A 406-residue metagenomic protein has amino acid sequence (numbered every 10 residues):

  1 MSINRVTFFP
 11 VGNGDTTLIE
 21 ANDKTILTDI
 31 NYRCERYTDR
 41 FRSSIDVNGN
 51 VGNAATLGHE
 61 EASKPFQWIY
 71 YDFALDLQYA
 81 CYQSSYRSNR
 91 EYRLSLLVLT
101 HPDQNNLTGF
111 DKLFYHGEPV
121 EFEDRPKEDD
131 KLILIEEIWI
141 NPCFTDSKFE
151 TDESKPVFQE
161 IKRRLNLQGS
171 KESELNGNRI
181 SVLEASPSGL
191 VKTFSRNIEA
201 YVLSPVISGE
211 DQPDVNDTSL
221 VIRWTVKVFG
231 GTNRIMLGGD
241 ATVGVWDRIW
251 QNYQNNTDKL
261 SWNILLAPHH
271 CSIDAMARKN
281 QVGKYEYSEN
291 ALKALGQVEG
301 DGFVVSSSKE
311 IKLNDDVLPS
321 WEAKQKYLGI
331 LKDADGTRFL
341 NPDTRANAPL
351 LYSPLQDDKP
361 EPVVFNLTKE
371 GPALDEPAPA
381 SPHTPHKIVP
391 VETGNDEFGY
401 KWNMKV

Functional and structural regions predicted by a protein language model:
M1-L27, N31-P65, S188-G209, K405-V406: Zn-dependent metallo-beta-lactamase
M1-R5, V11, I69-L96, L107-R248 (+2 more regions): Flexible, acidic/histidine-containing loops and adjacent segments that form or flank the divalent-metal
T7, I26-T28, V98, I235-L237 (+1 more regions): Residue-level marker for buried hydrophobic side chains located in beta-strands that build the well-ordered beta-sheet
P10, I19, D29, H101 (+6 more regions): Divalent metal-coordination and catalytic microenvironments
E35-P65, K148-P156, A275-E286, K312-W321: Short, flexible/disordered intra-domain loops and linkers
N48-Q83, K171, H270, G300-K309 (+1 more regions): Low-complexity, serine/threonine/proline-enriched polar segments
L97-N105, L266-D274: Histidine-centered catalytic micro-motifs
D129-I133, N256-L260, S288-G300: Short, conserved loop/helix-junction motifs that constitute active-site signature segments in enzyme catalytic cores
